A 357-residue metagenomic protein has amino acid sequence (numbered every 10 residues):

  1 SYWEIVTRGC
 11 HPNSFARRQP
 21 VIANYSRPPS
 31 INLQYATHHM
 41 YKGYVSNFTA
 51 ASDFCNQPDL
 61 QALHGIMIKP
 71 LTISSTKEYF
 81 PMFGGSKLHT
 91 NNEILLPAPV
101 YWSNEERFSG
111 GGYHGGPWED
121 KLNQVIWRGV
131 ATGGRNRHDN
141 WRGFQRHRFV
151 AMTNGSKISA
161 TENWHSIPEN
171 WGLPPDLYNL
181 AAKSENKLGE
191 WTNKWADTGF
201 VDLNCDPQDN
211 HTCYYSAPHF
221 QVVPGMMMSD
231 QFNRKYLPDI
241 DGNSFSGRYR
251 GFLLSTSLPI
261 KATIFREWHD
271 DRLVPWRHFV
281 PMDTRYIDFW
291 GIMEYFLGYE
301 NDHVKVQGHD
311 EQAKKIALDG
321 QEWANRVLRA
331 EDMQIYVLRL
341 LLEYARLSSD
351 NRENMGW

Functional and structural regions predicted by a protein language model:
S1-F220, G225-M227, M355-W357: Secretory-pathway glycan-assembly enzymes, especially type II membrane glycosyltransferases that use nucleotide-sugar
G225-W357: Catalytic binding pocket for nucleotide-activated donors in carbohydrate/polymer assembly enzymes
